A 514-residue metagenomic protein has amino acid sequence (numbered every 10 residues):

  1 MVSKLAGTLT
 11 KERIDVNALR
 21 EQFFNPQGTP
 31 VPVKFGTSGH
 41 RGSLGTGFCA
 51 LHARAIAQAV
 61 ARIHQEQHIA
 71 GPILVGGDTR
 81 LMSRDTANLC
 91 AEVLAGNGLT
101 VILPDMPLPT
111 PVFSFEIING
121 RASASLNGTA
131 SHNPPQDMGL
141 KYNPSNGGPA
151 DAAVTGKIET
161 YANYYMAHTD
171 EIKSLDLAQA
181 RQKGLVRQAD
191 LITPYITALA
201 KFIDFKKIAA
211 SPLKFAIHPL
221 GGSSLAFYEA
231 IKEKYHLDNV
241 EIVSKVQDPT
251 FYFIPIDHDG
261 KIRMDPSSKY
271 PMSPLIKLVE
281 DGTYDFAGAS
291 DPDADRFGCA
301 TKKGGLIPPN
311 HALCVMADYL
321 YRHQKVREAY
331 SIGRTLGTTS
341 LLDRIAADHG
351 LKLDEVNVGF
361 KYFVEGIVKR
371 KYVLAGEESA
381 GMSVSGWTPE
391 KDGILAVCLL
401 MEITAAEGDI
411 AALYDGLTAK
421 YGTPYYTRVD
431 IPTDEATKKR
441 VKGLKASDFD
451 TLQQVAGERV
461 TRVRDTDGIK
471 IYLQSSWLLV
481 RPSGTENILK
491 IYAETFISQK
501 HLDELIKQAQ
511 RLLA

Functional and structural regions predicted by a protein language model:
V2-P30, M138-E280: Gly/Ser/Thr-enriched, mixed-charge loops and adjacent short helices that form phosphate/oxyanion-binding elements
R13, P72-D137, I231-G298: N-terminal small/polar loop signature for handling phosphorylated ligands or for N-terminal nucleophile
V31-C49, S131, P219-F227, L374-E378 (+1 more regions): Conserved phosphate/anionic-ligand binding catalytic regions in large, soluble enzymes, centered on
S43, P72-D78, K214-I217, A300: Short glycine-rich or small-residue beta-strand-to-loop segments that form or flank ligand, phosphate, metal/Fe-S
A57-I73, D204-S211, D281: Glycine-rich phosphate/diphosphate-binding loops that line cofactor/substrate pockets in enzymes
D85-L94, Q136-P144, D295-M316, L342: Short Gly/Thr/Asp-enriched flexible loops that form oxyanion-binding sites at enzyme active sites
D105-P107, N163-I192, T301-G376, M382-S383: Proline/glycine-rich low-complexity loops and linkers
D285-F286, Q324-A514: Phosphate-binding and adjacent anionic-ligand microenvironments
